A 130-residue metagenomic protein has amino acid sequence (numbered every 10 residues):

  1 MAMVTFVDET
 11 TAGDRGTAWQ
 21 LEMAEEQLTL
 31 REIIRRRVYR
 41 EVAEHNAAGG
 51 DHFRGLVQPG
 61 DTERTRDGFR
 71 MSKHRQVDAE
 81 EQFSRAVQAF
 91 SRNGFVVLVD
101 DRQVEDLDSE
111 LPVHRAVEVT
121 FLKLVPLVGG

Functional and structural regions predicted by a protein language model:
M1-G130: Ubiquitin-like/PB1-type beta-grasp interaction modules and other compact soluble beta-rich domains
